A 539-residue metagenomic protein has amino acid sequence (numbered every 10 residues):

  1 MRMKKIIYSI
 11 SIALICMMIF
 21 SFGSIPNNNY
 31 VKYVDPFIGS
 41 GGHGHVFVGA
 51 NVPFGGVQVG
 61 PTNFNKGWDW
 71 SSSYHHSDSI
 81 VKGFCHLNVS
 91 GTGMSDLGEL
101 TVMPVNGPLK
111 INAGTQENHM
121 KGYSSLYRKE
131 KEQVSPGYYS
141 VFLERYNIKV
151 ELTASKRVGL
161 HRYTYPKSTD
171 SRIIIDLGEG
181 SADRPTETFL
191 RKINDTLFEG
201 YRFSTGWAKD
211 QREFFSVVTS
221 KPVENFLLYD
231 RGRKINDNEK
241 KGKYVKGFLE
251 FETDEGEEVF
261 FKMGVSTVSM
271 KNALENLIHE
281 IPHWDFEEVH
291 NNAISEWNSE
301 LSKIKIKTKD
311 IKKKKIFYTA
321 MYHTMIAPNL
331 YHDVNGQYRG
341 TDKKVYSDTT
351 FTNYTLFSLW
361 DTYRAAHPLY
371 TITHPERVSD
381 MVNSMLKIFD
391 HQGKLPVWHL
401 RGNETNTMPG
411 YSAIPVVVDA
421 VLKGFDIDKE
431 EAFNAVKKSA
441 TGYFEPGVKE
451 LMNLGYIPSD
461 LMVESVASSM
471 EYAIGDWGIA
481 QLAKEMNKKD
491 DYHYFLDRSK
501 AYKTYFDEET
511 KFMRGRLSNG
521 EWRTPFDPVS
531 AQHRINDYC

Functional and structural regions predicted by a protein language model:
R2-I10: Bacterial N-terminal signal peptides that target proteins for export
Y8-S9, M17, S21, L100: Short amphipathic alpha-helical "recognition" segments used for binding
L14-N28: Bacterial Sec-dependent signal peptides at the C-terminal "C-region" and cleavage site
I25-H367, T371-P415, V421-M470, W477-T504 (+2 more regions): Accessory carbohydrate-recognition regions in carbohydrate-active enzymes
